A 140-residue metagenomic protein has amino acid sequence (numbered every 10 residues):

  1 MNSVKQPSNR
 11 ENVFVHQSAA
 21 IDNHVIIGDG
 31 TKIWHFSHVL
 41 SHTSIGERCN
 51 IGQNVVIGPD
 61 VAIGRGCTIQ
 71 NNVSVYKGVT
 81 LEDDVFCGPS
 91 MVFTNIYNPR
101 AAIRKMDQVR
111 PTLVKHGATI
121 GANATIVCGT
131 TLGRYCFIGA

Functional and structural regions predicted by a protein language model:
N2-Q6, R10-E11, Q17, N23-I27 (+2 more regions): Flexible, glycine/small-residue-enriched loop-and-beta-strand segment within the central core of proteins
